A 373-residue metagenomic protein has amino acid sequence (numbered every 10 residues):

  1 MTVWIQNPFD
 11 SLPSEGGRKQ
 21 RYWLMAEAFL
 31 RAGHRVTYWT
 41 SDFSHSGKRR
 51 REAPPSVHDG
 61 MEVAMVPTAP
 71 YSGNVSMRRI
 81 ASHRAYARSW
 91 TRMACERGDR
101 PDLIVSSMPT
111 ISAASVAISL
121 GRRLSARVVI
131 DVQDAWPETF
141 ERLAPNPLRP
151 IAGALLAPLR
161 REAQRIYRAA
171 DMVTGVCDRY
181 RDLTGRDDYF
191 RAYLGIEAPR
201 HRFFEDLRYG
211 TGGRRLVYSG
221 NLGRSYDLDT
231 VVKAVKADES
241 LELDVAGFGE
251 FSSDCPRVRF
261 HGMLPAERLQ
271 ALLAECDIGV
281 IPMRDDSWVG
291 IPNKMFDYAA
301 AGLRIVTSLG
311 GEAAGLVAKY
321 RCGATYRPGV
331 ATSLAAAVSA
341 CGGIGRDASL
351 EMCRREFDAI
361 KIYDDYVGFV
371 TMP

Functional and structural regions predicted by a protein language model:
M1-E62, M172, T230-D238, E242 (+1 more regions): N-terminal subdomain of nucleotide-sugar transferases
P8, P13, T68-I80, D99 (+2 more regions): Acceptor-binding helix/loop patch of EC 2.4 sugar-transfer enzymes, predominantly nucleotide-sugar-dependent
T40, V129, P137, A152-F204: Donor nucleotide-sugar binding/catalytic pocket of nucleotide-sugar-dependent glycosyltransferases
R88-C95, S112-S115, S119-R123, V132 (+2 more regions): Membrane-proximal helix-turn-helix segments that form the acceptor-binding/catalytic region of lipid-linked
L207-Y226, V232-D238: Conserved donor-binding/catalytic core segment of Leloir-type glycosyltransferases
G213, D244-L273: Nucleotide-activated donor-binding/catalytic signature segment of Leloir-type glycosyltransferases, i.e., the conserved
Y226, P265-L272, D277-A299, V306-L316: Nucleotide-sugar-dependent
G329, G342-T371: A charged, aromatic-enriched C-terminal amphipathic alpha-helix characteristic of glycosyltransferases across folds
